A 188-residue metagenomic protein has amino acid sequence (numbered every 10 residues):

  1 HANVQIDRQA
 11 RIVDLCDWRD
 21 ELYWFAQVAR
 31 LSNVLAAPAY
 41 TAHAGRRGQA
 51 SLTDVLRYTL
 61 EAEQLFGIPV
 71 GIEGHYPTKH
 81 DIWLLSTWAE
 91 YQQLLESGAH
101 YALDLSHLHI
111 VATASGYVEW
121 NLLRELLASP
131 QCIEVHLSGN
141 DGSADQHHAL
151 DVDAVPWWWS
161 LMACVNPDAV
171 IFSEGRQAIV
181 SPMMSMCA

Functional and structural regions predicted by a protein language model:
H1-R19, D141-H147: Acidic/glycine-enriched edge-of-secondary-structure segments
A2-I6, A44-G48, G74-T78, L105-H109 (+2 more regions): Active-site-proximal loop/turn and secondary-structure-junction residues that shape catalytic pockets, frequently
Q9-L103: Active-site acidic/histidine proton-transfer and metal-coordination neighborhood in alpha/beta enzyme cores
L22, A26-A36, S97-L103, H109-A188: Histidine-acidic metal/acid-base catalytic patches
